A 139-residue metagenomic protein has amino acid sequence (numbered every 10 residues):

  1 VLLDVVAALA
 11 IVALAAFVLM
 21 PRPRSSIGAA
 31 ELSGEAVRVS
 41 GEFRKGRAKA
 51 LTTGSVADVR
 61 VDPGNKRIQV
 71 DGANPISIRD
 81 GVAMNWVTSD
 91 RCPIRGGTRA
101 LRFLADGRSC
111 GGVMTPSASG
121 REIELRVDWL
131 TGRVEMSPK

Functional and structural regions predicted by a protein language model:
V1-A10: N-terminal signal-anchor/signal peptide hydrophobic helix marking the start of the first transmembrane segment
L9, L14, V18-K139: N-terminal helix-rich module
